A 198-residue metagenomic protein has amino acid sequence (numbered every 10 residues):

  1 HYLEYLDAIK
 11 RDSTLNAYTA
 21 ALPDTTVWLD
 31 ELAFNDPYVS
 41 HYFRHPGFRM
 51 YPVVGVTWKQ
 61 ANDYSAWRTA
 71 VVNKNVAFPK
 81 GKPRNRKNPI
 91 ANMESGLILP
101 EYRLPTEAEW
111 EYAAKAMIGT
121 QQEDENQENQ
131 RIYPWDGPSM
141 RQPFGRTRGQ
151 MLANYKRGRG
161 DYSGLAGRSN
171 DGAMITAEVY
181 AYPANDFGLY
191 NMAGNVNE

Functional and structural regions predicted by a protein language model:
A8-A21, T120-N126: Cytochrome P450 catalytic domain signature, combining two hallmark sequence patches
A20-D24, F43: Active-site helix/loop module of the DD-peptidase/beta-lactamase fold, centered on the serine-lysine SxxK catalytic
E31-Y38: Short alpha-helical hairpin
Y38-G47, P52, V56-E198: Functional-site microenvironments in short loops/helix caps that host divalent-cation chemistry
